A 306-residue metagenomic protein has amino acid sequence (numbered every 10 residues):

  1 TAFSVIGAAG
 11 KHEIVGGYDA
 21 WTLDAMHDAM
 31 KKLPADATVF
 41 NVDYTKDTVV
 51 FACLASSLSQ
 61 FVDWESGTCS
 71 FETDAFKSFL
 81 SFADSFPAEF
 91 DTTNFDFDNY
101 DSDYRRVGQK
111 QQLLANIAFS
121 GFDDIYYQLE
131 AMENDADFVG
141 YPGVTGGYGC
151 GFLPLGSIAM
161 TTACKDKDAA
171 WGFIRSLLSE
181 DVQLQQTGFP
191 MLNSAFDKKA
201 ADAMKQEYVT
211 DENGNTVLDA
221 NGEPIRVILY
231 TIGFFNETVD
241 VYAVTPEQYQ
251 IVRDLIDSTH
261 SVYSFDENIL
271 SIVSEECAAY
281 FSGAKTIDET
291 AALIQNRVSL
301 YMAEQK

Functional and structural regions predicted by a protein language model:
T1-G16, D43-T68, F152-M160, N268-C277: Periplasmic solute-binding protein
V5, G16-Y18, S59-F79, G140-Y148 (+1 more regions): Short, solvent-exposed loop/beta-turn-alpha elements that line the ligand-binding surface or hinge of extracytoplasmic
G17-K31: Short, well-ordered surface patches within globular domains
H27-K32, D84, D98-F119, Y126-Y127 (+2 more regions): Short helices/loops that flank or line small-molecule/ion binding pockets
H27-K32, E65-N99, N134-Y141: Glycine-centered hinge/linker elements that transmit conformational signals in sensory and ligand-binding systems
A35-T45, Q183-M191, L300-K306: Bilobed periplasmic-binding protein-like "clamshell/Venus-flytrap" ligand-binding domains
A88, L129-T210: Extracytoplasmic/periplasmic substrate-recognition and gating elements
A220-V298, M302: C-terminal capping/gating helix-and-loop segments adjacent to ligand/active sites or protein-protein/ligand interfaces
